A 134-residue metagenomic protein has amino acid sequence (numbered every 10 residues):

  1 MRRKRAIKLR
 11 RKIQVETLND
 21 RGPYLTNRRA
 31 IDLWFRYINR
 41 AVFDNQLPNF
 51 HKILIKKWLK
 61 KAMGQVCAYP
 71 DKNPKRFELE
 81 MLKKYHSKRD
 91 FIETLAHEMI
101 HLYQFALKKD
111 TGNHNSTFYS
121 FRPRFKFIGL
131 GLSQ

Functional and structural regions predicted by a protein language model:
M1-E93, L102-Q134: Active-site-proximal or metal-binding-adjacent scaffold patches in catalytic folds
E98: Walker B catalytic acidic pair
